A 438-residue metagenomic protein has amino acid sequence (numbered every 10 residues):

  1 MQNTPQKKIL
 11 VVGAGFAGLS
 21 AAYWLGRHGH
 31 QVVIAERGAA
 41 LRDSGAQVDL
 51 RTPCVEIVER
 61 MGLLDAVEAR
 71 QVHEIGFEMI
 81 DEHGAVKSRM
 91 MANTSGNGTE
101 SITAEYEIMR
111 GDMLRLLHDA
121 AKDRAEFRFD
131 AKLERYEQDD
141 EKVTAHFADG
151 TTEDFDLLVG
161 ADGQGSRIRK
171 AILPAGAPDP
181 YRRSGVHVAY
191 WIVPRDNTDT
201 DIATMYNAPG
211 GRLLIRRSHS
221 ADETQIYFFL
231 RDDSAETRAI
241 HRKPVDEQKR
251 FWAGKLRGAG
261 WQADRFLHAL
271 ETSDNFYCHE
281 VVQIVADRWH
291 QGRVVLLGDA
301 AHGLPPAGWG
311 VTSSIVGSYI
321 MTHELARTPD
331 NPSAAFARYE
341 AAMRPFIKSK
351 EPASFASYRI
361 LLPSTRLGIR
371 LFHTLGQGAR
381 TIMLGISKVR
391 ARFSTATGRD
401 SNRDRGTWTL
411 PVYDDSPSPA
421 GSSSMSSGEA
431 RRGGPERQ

Functional and structural regions predicted by a protein language model:
Q2-I9, G26-H28, R51-Y190, A235-A253 (+3 more regions): Conserved N-terminal helical subregion
Q2-K7, R27, A69, G308 (+1 more regions): C-terminal helical "tail/cap" subdomain of flavin- and related membrane-associated enzymes
V11-R27, Q31-A39, V159-G160, A189 (+3 more regions): Conserved mid-domain beta->alpha element of the FAD-binding
A40-E56: Conserved N-terminal glycine-rich FAD pyrophosphate-binding loop of Rossmann-like flavoproteins
D65, R195-D201, A235, Q262 (+1 more regions): Short helix-loop capping/hinge motifs at secondary-structure junctions, enriched in acidic/polar residues
V143, L213, D222-T224: Hydrophobic residues embedded in beta-strands of well-ordered beta-sheets
G185-R217, I240: Flavin-dependent oxidoreductases
P209-R212, H219-S220, L230-A307: FAD/FMN-dependent oxidoreductases across multiple families
